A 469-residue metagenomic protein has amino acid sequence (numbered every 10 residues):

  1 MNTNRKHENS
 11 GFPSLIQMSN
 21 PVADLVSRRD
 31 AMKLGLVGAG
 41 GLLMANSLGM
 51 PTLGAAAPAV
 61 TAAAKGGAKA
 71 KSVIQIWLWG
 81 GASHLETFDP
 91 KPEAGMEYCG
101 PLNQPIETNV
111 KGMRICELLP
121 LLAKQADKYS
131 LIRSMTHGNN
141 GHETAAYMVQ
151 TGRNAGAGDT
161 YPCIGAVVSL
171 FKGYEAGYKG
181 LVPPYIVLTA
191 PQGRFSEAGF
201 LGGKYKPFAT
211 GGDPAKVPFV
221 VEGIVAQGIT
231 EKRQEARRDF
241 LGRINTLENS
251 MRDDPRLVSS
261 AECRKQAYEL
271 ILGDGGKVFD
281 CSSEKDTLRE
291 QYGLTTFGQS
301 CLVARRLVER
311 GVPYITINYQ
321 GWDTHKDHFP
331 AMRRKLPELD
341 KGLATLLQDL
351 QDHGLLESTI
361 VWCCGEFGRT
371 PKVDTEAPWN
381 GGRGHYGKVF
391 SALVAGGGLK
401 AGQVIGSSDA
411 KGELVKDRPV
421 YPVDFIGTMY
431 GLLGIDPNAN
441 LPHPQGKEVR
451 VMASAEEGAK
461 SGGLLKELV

Functional and structural regions predicted by a protein language model:
N2-V469: Ligand-binding pockets and gating/stacking loops
